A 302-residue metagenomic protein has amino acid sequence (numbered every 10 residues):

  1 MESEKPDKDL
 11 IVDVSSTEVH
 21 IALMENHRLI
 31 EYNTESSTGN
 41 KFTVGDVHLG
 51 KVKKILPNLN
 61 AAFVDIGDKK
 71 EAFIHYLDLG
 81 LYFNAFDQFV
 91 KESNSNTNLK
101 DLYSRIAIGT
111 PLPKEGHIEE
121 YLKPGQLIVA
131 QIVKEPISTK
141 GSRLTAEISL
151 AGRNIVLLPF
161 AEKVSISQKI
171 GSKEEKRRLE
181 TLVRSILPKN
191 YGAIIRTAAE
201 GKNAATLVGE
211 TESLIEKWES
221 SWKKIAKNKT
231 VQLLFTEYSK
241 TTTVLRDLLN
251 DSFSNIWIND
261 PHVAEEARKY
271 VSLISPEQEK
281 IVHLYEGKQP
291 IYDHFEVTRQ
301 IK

Functional and structural regions predicted by a protein language model:
M1-K302: DE-rich acidic low-complexity regions and acidic surface loops
